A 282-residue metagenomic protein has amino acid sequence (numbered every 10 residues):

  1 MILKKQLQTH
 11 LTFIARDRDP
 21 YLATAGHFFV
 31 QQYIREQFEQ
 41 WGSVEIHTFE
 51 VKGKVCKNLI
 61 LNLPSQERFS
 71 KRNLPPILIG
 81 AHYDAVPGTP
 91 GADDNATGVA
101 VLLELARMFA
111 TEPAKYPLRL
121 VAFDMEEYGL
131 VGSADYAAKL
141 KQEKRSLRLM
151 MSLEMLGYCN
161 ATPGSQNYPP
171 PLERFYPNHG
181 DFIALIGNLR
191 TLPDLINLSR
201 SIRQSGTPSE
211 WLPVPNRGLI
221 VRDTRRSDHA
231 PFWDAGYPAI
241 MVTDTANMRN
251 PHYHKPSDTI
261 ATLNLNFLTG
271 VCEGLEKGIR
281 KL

Functional and structural regions predicted by a protein language model:
K4-Q66, P213: A non-catalytic alpha/beta surface segment that caps or lines the substrate-entry region of metallo-dependent hydrolase
Q6-T9, F13, A25, F29 (+12 more regions): Extracytoplasmic/secreted proteins, especially bacterial periplasmic and envelope-associated proteins
H10-P20, A81, Y176-D181, H254-P256: Acidic/histidine-rich, surface-exposed loop or edge segments in extracytoplasmic proteins
I60, L78-G80, R119-A122, R148-L153 (+1 more regions): Structural recognition of the beta-strand scaffold that forms the well-ordered cores of secreted hydrolase catalytic
Q66-P76: Proline/glycine-enriched tight loop/beta-turn segments at coil->beta junctions that connect or precede beta-strands
P75-P87: Glycine/charged-rich beta-loop-alpha catalytic/anionic-binding loops adjacent to active sites
V86-I196, V221-T224: Acidic/histidine-rich catalytic neighborhood of metal-dependent amide-processing enzymes
G164, Y168-L282: Active-site-adjacent substrate-binding region of metalloamidase/peptidase-like peptide-processing proteins
